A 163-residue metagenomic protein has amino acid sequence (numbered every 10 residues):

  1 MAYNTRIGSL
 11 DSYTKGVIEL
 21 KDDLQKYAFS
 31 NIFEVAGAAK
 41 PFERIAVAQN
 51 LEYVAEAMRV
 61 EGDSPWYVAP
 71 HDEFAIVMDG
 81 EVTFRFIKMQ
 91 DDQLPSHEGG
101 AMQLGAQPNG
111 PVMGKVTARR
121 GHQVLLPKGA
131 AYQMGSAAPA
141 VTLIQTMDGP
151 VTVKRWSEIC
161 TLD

Functional and structural regions predicted by a protein language model:
M1-A57, D63-P65, I159-L162: A short, N-terminal "cap"/entry segment at the start of jelly-roll beta-barrel domains of the cupin/DSBH fold
Y53, H71-F74, A140: Short, surface-exposed beta-edge/turn micro-motifs
R59, A69-Q90, G99-G105: Short, conserved beta-strand element in jelly-roll/cupin
V60, R120, M147: Active-site donor-binding loop signature of nucleotide-sugar glycosyltransferases
S64, D92-P95, V151-V153: A short local loop/turn or secondary-structure capping micro-motif enriched for an aromatic residue
W66-Y67, F84-R85, G114-A118, V124-L126 (+2 more regions): Short beta-strand His + acidic residue motifs that chelate non-heme Fe in jelly-roll/DSBH and cupin folds
M89-A130: Short acidic-glycine-tyrosine-enriched beta hairpin
A138-W156: A short hydrophobic beta-strand segment most commonly corresponding to one strand of the jelly-roll/cupin
